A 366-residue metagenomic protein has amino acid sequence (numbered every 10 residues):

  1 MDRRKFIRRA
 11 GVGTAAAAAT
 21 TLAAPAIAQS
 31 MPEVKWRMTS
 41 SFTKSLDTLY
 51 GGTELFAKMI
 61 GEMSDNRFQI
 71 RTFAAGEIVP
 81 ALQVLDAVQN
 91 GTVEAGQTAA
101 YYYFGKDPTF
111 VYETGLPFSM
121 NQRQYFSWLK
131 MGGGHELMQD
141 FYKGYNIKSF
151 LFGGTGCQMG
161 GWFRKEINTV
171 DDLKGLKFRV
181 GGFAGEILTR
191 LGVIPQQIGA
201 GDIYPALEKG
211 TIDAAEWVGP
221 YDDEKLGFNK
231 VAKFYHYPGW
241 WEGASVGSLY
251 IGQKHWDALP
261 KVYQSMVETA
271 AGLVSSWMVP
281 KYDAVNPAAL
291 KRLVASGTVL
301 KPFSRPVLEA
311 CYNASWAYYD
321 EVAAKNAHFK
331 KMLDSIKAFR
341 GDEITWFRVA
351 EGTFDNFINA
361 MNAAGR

Functional and structural regions predicted by a protein language model:
D2-T21, P25-Y125, H135-R366: N-terminal secretory/targeting leader peptides
K130-G134: Core domains of carbohydrate- and sulfate-ester-processing enzymes
